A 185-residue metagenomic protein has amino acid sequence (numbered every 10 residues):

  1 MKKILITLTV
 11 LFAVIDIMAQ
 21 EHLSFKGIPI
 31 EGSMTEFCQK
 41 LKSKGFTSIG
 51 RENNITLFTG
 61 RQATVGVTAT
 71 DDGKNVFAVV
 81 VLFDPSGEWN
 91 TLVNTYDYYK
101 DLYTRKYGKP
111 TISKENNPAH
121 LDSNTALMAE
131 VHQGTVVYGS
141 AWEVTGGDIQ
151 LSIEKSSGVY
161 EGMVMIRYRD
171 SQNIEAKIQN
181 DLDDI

Functional and structural regions predicted by a protein language model:
I4-I15: Sec-dependent N-terminal signal peptides
Q20-E52, D84-I185: Non-cytosolic coordination micro-motifs
L41-A78: N-terminal, post-signal-peptide region of Sec/Tat-exported proteins
F58, V65-V67, V79, I149-I153 (+1 more regions): Hydrophobic beta-strand residues in large extracellular and virion-surface proteins
F77-P85: Short, compositionally biased strand/turn segments that nucleate or flank brief secondary-structure elements
